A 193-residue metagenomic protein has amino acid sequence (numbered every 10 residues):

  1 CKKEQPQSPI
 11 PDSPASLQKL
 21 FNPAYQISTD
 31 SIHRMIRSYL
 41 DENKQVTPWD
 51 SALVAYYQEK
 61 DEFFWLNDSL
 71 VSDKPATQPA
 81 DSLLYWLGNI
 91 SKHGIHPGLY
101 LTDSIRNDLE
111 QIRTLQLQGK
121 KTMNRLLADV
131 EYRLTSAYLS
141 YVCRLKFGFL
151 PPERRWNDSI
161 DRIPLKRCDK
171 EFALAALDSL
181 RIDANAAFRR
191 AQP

Functional and structural regions predicted by a protein language model:
K3-P193: Auxiliary tRNA-acceptor-end handling modules of aminoacyl-tRNA synthetases
